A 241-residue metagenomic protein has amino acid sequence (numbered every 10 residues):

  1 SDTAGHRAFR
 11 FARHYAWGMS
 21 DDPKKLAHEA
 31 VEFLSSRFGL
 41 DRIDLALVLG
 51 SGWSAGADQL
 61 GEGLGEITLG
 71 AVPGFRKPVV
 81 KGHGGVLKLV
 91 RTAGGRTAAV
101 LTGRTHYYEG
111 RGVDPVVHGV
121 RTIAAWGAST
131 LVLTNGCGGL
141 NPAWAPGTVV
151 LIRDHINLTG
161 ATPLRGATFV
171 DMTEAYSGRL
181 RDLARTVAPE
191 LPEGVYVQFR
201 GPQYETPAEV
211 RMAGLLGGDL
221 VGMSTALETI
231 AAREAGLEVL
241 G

Functional and structural regions predicted by a protein language model:
S1-F9: Extreme N-terminal basic, low-complexity initiation segments that serve as generic localization/processing leaders
H14-Y15: Short, positively charged and aromatic/hydrophobic N-terminal segments
S20-M172: Metabolite-binding pocket within alpha/beta catalytic cores that recognizes anionic/polar moieties
F33, R37, R179, L183-E190: Generic non-transmembrane alpha-helical segments
I123-A125, G214, R233: Non-catalytic positions within long, well-ordered alpha-helices that form the structural scaffold/packing of enzyme
S129-T130, D219, E238: Short acidic/polar active-site loop segments enriched in Thr and Asp
T186-D219: Active-site/ligand-binding-proximal alpha/beta "capping" segment
M223-G241: Zn-dependent metallopeptidase/amidohydrolase metal-coordination segment
